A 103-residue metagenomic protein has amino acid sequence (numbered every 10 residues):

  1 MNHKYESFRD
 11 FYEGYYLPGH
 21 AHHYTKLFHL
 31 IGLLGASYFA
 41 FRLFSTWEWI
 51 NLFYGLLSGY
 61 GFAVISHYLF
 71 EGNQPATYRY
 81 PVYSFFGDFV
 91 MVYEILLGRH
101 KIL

Functional and structural regions predicted by a protein language model:
M1-Y15, G72-L103: Membrane-proximal soluble regions of multi-pass membrane proteins
F8-L30: Membrane interfacial helix-start motif at the N-side
K26-R42: Core segments of transmembrane alpha-helices that mediate helix-helix packing or line hydrophobic substrate/ligand
Y38-L52: Helix-coil boundary and interhelical linker segments in multi-pass alpha-helical membrane proteins
A40-L43, S66-H67, I95: Structural signal for membrane-spanning alpha-helices in multi-pass inner-membrane proteins, emphasizing helix cores
W49-G61: Membrane-embedded alpha-helical segments that form the functional core of polytopic membrane enzymes, especially those
S58-N73: Transmembrane alpha-helical segments that form the membrane-embedded catalytic/substrate-channel core of multi-pass
